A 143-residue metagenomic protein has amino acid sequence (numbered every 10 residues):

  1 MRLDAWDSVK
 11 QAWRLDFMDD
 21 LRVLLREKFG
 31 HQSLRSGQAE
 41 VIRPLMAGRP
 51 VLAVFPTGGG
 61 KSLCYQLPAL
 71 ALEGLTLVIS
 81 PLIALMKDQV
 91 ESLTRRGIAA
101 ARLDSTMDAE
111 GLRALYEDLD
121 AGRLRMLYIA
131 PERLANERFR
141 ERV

Functional and structural regions predicted by a protein language model:
R14-P56: Conserved pre-motif I regulatory segment
G48-L67, V78-I79: Walker A/P-loop
P50, G74-L77, R123-L127: Loop/turn-to-beta-strand initiation segments
G59, M107-V143: Conserved helix/coil segment N-terminal to the catalytic DExD/H
A69-A71, L93-R95, E117-G122: Conserved catalytic network of the ASCE P-loop NTPase/AAA+ motor domain
L75-R96, M107, G111, A130-R133: Conserved Walker A/P-loop ATP-binding site and its immediately adjacent core in helicase/helicase-like ATPase domains
R102-D104: Residue-level recognition of beta-strand->loop/alpha-helix junctions
